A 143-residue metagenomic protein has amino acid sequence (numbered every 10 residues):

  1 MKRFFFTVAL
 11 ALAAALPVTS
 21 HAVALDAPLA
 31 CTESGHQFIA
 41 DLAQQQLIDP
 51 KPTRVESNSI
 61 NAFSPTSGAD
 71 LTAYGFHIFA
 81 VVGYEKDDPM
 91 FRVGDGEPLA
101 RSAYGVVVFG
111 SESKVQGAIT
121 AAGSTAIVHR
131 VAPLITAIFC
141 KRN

Functional and structural regions predicted by a protein language model:
M1-F4: Positively charged n-region of N-terminal signal peptides that target proteins for export
T7-A15: Bacterial N-terminal signal peptides
L16-A22: Sec/Tat signal peptide C-region and signal peptidase I cleavage site
V23-C31, V106-V107, T136-N143: Short, extreme N-terminal segment that most often corresponds to the first beta-strand
V23-V81: N-terminal secretory signal peptides
T53-S59, D95-R101, I127-I135: Short, ordered beta-strand-loop transition motifs
P65-A121: Long, charged/polar, surface-exposed segments that mediate recognition or autoinhibition
Q116-N143: C-terminal partner/receptor-binding element of secreted or periplasmic proteins
